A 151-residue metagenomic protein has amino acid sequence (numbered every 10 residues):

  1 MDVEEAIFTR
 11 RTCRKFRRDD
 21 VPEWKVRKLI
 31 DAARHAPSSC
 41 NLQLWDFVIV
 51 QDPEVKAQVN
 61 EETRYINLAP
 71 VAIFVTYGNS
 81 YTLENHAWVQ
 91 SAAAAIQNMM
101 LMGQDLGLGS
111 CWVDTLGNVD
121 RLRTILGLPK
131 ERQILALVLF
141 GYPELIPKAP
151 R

Functional and structural regions predicted by a protein language model:
M1-R151: Acidic, surface-exposed loops and disordered segments
